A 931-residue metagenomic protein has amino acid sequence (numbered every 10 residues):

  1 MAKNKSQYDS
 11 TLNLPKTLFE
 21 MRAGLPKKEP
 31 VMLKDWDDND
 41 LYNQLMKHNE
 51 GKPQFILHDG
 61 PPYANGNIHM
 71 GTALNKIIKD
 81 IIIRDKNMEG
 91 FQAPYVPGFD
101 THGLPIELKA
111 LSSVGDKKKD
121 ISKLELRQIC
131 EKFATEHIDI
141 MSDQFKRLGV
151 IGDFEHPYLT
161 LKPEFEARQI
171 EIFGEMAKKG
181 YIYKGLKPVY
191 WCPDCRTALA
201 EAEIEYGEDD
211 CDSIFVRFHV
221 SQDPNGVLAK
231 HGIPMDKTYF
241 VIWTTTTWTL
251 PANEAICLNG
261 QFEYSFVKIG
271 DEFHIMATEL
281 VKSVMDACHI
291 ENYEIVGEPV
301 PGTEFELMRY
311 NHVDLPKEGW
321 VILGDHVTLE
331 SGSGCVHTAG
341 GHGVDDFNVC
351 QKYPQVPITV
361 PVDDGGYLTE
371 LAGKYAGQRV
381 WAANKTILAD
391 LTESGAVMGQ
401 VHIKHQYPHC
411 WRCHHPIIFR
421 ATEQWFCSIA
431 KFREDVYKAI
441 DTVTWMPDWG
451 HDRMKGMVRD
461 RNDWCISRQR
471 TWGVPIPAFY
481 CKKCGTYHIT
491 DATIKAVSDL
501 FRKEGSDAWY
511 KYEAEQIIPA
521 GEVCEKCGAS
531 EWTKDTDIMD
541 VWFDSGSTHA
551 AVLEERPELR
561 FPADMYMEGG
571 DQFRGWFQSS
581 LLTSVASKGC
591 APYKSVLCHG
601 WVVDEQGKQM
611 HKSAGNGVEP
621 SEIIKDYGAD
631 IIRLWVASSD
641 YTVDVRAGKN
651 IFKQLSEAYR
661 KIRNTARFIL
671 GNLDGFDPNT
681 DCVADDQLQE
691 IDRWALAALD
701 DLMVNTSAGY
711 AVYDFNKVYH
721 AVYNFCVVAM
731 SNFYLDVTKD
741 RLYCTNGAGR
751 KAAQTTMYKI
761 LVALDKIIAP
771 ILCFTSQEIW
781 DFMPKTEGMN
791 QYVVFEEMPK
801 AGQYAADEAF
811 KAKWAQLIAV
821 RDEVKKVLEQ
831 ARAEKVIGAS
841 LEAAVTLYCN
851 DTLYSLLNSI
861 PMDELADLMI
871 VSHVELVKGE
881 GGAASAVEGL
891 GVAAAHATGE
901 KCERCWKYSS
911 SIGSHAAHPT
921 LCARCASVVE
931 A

Functional and structural regions predicted by a protein language model:
A2-L25, V31, D35-N39, L111-P251 (+14 more regions): Residue patterns forming the tRNA-binding/recognition surfaces of aminoacyl-tRNA synthetases and related DALR
K47-K109, I242-P251, C257, I322-V349 (+4 more regions): N-terminal catalytic cores of NTP/NDP-binding nucleotidyl/phosphoryl-transfer enzymes
N49, P53-G60, G71-L74, I78 (+18 more regions): Secondary-structure capping and boundary motifs in well-ordered enzyme cores
D100, V189, P193, L199-G207 (+6 more regions): Acidic, turn-prone loop/beta-hairpin segments
V189, Y407, A478, G521 (+2 more regions): Residues immediately within or flanking Cys/His clusters that coordinate Zn2+ in small zinc-binding modules
C192, C410, C481, C524-C527 (+2 more regions): Short cysteine-rich clusters marking metal-coordination/redox-active sites
R196, Q469, G485, G528-A529 (+2 more regions): Cys/His-coordinated zinc-binding microdomains
Q222, G319, Y353-G366, R470-W472 (+1 more regions): Alpha-helical recognition segments enriched in aromatics with Gly/Pro capping that present substrate-recognition
